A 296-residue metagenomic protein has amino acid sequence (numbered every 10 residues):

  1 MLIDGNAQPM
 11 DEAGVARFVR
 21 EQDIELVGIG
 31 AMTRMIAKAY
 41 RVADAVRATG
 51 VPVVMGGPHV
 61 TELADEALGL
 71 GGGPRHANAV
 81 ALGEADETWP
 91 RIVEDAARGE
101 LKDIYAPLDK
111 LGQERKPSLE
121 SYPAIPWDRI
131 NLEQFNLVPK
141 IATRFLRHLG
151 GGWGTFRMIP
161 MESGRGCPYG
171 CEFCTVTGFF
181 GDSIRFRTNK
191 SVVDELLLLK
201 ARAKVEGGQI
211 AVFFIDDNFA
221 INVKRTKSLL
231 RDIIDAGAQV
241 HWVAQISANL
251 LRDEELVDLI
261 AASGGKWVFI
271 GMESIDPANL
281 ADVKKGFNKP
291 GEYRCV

Functional and structural regions predicted by a protein language model:
M1-E195: Acidic, low-complexity intrinsically disordered segments
I125-V296: Radical SAM [4Fe-4S] cluster-binding motif and immediate context
